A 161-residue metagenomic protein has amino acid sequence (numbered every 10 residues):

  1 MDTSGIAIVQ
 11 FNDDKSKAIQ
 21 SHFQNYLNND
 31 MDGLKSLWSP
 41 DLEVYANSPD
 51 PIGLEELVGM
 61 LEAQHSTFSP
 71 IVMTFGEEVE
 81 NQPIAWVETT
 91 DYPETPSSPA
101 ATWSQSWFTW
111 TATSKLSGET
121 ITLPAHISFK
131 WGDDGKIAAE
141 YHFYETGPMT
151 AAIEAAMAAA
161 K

Functional and structural regions predicted by a protein language model:
M1-D32, S36, A160: Short, low-complexity N-terminal intrinsically disordered segments enriched in polar/charged residues
I19-Q20, V79-E94, G118-K130: Short secondary-structure transition/capping segments
H22, G33-K35, L42, L57 (+3 more regions): Hydrophobic pocket/interface hotspot
H22, N47, S106-T109, H142-F143: Active-site-proximal beta-strand/loop segments in catalytic clefts of secreted hydrolases
M31-S36, P40-T102: A solvent-exposed, acidic/Ser-Thr-rich amphipathic alpha-helical stretch
P96-D134, G147: Exposed beta-sheet edge and beta->alpha loop/turn motif
K136-K161: Low-complexity, intrinsically disordered terminal/linker segments enriched in charged and Gly/Pro repeats
